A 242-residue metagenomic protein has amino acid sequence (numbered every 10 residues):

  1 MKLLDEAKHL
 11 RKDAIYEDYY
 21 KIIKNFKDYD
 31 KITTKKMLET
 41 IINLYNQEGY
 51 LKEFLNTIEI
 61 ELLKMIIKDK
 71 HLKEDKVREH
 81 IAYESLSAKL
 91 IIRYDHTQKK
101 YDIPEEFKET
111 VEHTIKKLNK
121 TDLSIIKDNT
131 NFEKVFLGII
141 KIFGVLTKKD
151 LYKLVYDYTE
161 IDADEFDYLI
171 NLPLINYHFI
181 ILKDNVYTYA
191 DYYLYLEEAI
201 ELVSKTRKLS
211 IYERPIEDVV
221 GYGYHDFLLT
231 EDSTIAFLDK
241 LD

Functional and structural regions predicted by a protein language model:
M1-T114: Basic helix-extension-helix modules of the SAP/HeH family
Y19-I23, D150-Y158: DNA-recognition alpha helix
T34-L38, K64, L137, Y152 (+1 more regions): Short, well-structured alpha-helical segments
E48-K52, E105-I142, Y192-V220: Short, amphipathic alpha-helical interaction segments positioned at domain boundaries
K68-H71, I140-F143, Y158: Short helix-capping/hinge SLiMs at alpha-helix to coil transitions
I81-I91, D157-N185: Charge-enriched amphipathic alpha-helical scaffolds
H178-D242: Long, charge-rich, low-complexity intrinsically disordered regions
